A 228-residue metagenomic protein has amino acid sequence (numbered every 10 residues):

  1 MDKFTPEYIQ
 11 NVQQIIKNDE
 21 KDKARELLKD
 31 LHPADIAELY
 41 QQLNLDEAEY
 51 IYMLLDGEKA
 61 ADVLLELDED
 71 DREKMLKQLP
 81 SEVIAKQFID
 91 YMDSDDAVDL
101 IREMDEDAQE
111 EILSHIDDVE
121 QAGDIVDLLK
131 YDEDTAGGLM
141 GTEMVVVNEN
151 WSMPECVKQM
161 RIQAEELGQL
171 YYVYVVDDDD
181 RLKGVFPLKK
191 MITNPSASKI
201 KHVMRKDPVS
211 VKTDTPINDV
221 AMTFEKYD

Functional and structural regions predicted by a protein language model:
M1-D228: Hydrophobic packing positions in regular secondary-structure scaffolds
